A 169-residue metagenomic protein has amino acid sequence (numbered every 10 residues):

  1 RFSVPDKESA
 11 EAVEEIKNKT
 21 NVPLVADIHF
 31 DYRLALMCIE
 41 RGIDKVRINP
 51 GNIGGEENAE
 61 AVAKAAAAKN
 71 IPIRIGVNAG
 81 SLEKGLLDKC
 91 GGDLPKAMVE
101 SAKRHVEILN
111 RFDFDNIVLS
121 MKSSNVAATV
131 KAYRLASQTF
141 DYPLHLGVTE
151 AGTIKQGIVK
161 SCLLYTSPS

Functional and structural regions predicted by a protein language model:
R1-E15, P50-I53, I117-S120: Glycine-rich, proline-tolerant flexible connector loops at the mouths of alpha/beta enzymes
R1-F2, L24-A26, V46-I48, I73 (+4 more regions): Hydrophobic faces of well-ordered beta-strands that scaffold small-molecule active sites in alpha/beta enzyme cores
S3-R41: N-terminal active-site wall of soluble small-molecule enzyme domains
T20-V22, E40-V46, A67-K69, Q138-Y142: Glycine-enriched alpha-helix->loop->beta-strand junction motifs that scaffold or abut catalytic
A35, V62, P95-N110, T129-Q138 (+1 more regions): Structured alpha-helical segments in the cores of large, soluble enzyme domains
P50-E57, S120-V130, T153-V159: Active-site glycine- and acidic-residue-rich loops that bind and position anionic ligands or nucleotide-like cofactors
G54-F112: Conserved anion-binding
Y165-S169: Conserved small/polar residues in nucleotide/adenosyl-binding loops
